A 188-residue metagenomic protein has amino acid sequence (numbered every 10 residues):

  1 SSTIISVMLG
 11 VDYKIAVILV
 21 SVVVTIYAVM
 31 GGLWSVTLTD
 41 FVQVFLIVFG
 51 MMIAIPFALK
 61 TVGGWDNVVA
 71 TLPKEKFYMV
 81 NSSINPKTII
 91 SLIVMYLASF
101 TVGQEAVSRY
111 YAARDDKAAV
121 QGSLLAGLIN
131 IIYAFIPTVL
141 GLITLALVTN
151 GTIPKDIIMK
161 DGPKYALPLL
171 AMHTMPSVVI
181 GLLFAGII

Functional and structural regions predicted by a protein language model:
S1-A16, A112, L169, H173: Helix-loop-helix connectors at the membrane interface of multi-pass transporters/channels
S1-S6, T61, I187-I188: Short intrinsically disordered, low-complexity coil segments enriched in acidic
I4, I15, V22-I26, V44 (+3 more regions): N-terminal hydrophobic or amphipathic segments with adjacent small-residue motifs that include Sec signal peptides
I5-S35, F184: Transmembrane alpha-helical segments of multi-pass small-molecule transport proteins
V17-S21, D40, G50, S123 (+1 more regions): Residue-level recognition of transmembrane alpha-helices in multi-pass small-molecule transporters/permeases
L33-W34, I143, I188: Gly/Ser/Thr-rich beta-alpha loop segments that engage phosphate groups in nucleotides
S35-V42: Interfacial helix-loop-helix linkers and transmembrane-helix boundary segments in multi-pass membrane proteins
F45-L183: Loop-to-helix junctions at membrane interfaces in multi-pass transport proteins
